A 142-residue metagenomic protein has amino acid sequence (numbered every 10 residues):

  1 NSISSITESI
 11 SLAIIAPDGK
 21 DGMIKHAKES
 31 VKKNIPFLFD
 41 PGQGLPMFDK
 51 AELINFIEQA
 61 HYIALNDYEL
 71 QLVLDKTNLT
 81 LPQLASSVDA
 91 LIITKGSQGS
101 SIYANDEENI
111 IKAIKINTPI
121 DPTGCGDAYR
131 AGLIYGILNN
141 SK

Functional and structural regions predicted by a protein language model:
N1-L12, K33: Conserved N-terminal subdomain of the carbohydrate kinase-like
S5, I35, L138-S141: Intrinsically disordered and other compositionally biased segments
I6-E8, I57, A85: A short, aliphatic-rich alpha-helical micro-motif
L12-L81, G99-S100: Conserved beta-alpha-beta core of the PfkB/ribokinase-like small-molecule kinase fold
T77-K142: Conserved phosphate-binding/catalytic region of the ribokinase-like
